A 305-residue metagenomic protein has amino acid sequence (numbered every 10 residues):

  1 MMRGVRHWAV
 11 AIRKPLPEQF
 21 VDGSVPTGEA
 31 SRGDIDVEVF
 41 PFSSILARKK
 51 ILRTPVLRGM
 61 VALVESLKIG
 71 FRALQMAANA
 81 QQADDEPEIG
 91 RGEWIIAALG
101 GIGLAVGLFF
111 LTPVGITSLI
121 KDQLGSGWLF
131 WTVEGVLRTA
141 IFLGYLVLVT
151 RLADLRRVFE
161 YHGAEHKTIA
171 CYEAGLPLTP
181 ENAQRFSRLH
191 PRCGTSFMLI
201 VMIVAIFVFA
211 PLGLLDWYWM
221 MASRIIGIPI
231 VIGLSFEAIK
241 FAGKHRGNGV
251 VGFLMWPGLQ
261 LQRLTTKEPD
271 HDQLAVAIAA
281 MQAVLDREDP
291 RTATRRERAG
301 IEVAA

Functional and structural regions predicted by a protein language model:
M1-G100, G127-V133, L137, I141-Q184 (+2 more regions): Large intracellular
V5, L178-T195, R263-T294: Acidic, Ser/Thr-rich low-complexity segments on the non-lumenal side of membrane proteins
V56-A77, F241, H245-L264: A transmembrane-helix-recognition feature enriched in membrane-embedded lipid enzymes and envelope glyco-/phospholipid
R72-A80, L104-S126, V201-I225, P229-I232 (+1 more regions): Juxtamembrane "helix exit" motif at the C-terminal ends of alpha-helical transmembrane segments in multi-pass membrane
Q82-P87, T117-V133, L212-A222, F241-G252 (+1 more regions): Membrane interface segments of multi-pass transport proteins and intramembrane proteases
R91-G107, F186-L212: Transmembrane alpha-helical segments and their cytosolic interface motifs in multi-pass membrane proteins
I141-D154, P229-G243: Transmembrane alpha-helical segments that form the membrane-embedded catalytic/substrate-channel core of multi-pass
H162-P177, N248-E268: Membrane-cytosol interface motif
